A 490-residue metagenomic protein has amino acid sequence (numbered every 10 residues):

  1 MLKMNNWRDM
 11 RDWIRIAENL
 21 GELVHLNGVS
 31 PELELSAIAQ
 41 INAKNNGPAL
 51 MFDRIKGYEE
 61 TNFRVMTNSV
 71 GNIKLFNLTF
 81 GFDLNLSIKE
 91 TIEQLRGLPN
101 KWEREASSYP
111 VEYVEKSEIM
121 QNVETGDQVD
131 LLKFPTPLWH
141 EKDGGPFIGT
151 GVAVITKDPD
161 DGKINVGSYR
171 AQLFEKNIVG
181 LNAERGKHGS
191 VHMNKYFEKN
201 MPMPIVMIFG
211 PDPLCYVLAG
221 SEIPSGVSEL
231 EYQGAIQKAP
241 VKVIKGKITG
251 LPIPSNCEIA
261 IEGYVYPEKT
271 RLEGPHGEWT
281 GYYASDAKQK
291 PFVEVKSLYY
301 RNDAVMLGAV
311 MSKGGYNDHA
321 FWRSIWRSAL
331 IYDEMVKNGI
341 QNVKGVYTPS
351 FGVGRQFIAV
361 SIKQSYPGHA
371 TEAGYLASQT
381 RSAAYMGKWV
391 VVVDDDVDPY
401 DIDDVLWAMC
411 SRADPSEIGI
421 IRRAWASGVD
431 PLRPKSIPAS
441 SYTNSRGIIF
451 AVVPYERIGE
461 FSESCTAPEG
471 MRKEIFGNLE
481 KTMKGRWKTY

Functional and structural regions predicted by a protein language model:
L2-F292, K296-Y490: Extended, highly charged
